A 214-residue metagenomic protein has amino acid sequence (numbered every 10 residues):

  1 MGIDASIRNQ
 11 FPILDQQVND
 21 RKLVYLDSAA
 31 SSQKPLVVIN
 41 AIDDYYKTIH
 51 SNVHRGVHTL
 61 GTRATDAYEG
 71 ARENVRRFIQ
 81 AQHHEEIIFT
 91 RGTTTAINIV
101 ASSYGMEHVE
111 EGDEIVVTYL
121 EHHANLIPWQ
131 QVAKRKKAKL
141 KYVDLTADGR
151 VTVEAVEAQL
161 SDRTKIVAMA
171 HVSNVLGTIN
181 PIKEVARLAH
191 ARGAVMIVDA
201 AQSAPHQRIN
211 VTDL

Functional and structural regions predicted by a protein language model:
M1-L214: Pyridoxal 5′-phosphate
